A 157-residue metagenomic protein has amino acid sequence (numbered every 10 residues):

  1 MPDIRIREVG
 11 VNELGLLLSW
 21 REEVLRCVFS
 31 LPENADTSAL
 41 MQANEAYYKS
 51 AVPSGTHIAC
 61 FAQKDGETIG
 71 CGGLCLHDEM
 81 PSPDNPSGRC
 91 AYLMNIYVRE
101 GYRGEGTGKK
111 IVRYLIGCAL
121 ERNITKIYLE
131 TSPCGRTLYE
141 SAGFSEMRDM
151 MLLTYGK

Functional and structural regions predicted by a protein language model:
M1-G15, K157: Conserved N-terminal entry element of GNAT/NAT acetyltransferase domains
L25-Y47: Conserved GNAT-fold acetyl-CoA-binding loop/helix
A46-F61, Y92: A short helix-loop-beta-strand connector motif used in the catalytic cores of GNAT acetyltransferases and, in some
F61, E67-L76, Y92, Y97: Conserved beta-strand in the GNAT
Y102, G106-Y114: Conserved acetyl-CoA pyrophosphate-binding loop and the N-cap/start of the following alpha-helix in GNAT-like
V112, A119-T131: Conserved GNAT acetyl-CoA-binding A-motif
I127-T137, L152-G156: Conserved beta-strand-loop-alpha-helix junction that forms the acyl-donor binding cleft
E140-M150: Conserved acetyl-CoA-binding loop of GNAT-fold acetyltransferases
